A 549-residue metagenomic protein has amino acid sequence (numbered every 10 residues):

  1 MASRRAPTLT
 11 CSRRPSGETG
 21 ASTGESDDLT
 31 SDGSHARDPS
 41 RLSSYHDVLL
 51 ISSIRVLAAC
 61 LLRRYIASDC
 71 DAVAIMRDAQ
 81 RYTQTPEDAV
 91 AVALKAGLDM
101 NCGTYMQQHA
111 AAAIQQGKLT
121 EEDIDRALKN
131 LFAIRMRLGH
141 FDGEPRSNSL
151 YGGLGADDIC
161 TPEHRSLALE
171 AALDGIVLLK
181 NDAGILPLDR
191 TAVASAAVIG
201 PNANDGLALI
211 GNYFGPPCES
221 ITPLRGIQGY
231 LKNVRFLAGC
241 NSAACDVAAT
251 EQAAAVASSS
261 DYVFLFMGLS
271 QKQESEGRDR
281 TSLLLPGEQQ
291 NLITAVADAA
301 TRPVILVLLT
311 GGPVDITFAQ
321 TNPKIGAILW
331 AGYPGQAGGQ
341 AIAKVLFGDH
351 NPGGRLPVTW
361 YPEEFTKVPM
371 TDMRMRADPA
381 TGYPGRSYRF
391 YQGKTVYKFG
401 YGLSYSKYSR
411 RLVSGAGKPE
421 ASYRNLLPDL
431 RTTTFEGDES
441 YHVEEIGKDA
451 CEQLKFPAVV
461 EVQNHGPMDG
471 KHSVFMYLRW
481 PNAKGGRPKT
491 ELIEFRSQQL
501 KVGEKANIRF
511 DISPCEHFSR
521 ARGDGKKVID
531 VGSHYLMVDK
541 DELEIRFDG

Functional and structural regions predicted by a protein language model:
A2, C160-T161, L237-P323: Hydrophobic helix-and-loop "lid/oligomerization" segment in the mid-to-C-terminal part of catalytic domains
T8-D38, C60-A172, K367, Y408 (+2 more regions): Active-site or pore-adjacent capping/gating segments
C11-T30, R55-Y65, Q84, G117-E122 (+8 more regions): Secondary-structure transition/capping motifs at alpha-helix termini and the adjoining loop/turn into the next element
S26, A112-G211, P217-L224, Q228-Y230 (+3 more regions): Secreted, periplasmic, or luminal enzymes acting at the cell surface/secretory milieu
R63-S68, A72, V92-A93, D99-G103 (+7 more regions): Structural recognition of the beta-strand scaffold that forms the well-ordered cores of secreted hydrolase catalytic
S68-A74, Q108, P201-Q252, L269-Q273 (+1 more regions): Short connector loops at secondary-structure junctions
D469-M476, P488, R520-G523: Short, hydrophobic/aromatic beta-strand segments
L478-Q498: Short beta-strand and strand-turn-strand segments in soluble, beta-rich domains
